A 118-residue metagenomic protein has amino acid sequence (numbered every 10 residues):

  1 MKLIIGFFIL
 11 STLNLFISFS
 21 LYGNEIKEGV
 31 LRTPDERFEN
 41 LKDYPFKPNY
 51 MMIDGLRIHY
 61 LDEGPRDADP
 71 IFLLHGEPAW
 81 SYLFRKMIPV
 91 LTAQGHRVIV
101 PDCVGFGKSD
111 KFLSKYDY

Functional and structural regions predicted by a protein language model:
M1-I4: Positively charged n-region of N-terminal signal peptides that target proteins for export
G6-F16: Bacterial N-terminal signal peptides
F19-N49: An N-terminal hydrophobic leader/cap segment in hydrolases
Y44, I53-G55, L61-E63, A93 (+1 more regions): Active-site loop/oxyanion-hole signature of alpha/beta-hydrolase fold enzymes
G64-P70: Proline/glycine-enriched tight loop/beta-turn segments at coil->beta junctions that connect or precede beta-strands
A68, G76-A79: Active-site glycine-rich loops that stabilize anionic/oxyanionic intermediates across multiple enzyme folds
L73-G76, V100: Structural cue for short, hydrophobic secondary-structure segments
P78-K86, V98: Serine-hydrolase catalytic-loop signature spanning alpha/beta hydrolases and amidase-signature enzymes
